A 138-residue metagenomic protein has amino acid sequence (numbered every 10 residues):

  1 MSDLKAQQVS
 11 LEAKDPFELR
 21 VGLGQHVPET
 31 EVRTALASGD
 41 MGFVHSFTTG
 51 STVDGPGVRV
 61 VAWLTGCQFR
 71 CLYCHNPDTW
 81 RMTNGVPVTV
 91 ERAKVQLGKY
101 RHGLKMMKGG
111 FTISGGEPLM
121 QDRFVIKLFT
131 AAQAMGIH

Functional and structural regions predicted by a protein language model:
M1-T65, F69-Y73, P77-D78: Flexible, acidic/Gly-rich N-terminal and inter-domain linker regions that tether and position cofactor-handling modules
L4, V27, T34, G42 (+2 more regions): Conserved Radical SAM active-site core
